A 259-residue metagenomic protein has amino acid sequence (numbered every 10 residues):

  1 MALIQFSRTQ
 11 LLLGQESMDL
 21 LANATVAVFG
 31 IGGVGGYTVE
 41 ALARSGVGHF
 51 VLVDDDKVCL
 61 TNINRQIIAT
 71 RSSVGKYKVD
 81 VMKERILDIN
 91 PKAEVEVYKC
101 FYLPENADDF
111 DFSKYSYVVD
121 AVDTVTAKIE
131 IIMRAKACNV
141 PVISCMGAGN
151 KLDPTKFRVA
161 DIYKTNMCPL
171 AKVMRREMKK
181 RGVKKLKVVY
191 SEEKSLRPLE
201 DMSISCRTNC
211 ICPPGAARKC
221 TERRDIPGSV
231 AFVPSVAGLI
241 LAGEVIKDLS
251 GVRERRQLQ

Functional and structural regions predicted by a protein language model:
M1-A27: N-terminal charged helix/coil linker that caps or initiates catalytic domains
A2, A22, S113-K114, T126-A127 (+4 more regions): Glycine-rich phosphate/adenylate-binding loop
V28-G30, V53: Conserved N-terminal Rossmann-fold NAD(P)-binding element of oxidoreductases
V34-G35: Hydrophobic/small residue at the entry helix of a nucleotide-binding pocket
A43-H49, A137: Conserved S-adenosyl-L-methionine
V47-N90: Glycine-rich phosphate-binding loop and adjoining beta1-alpha1-beta2 segment of Rossmann-like nucleotide-binding folds
K99-A107: Conserved SAM/SAH-binding loop
